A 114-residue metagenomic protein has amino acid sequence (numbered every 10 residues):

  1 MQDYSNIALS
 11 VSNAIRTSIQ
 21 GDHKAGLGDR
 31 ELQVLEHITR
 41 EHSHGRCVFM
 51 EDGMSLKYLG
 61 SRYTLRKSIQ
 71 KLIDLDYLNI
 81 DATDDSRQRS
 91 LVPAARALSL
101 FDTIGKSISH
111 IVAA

Functional and structural regions predicted by a protein language model:
S5-H37: Short alpha-helical segments that sit at the start of domains
S18, D102-A114: Amphipathic alpha-helical dimerization/coiled-coil segments that flank or bridge DNA-binding/regulatory modules
K24-G28, R46-C47, R62: Alpha-helix N-cap/helix-initiation sites
E36-S43, G105: Short, locally clustered residues in the helix-turn-helix/winged-helix DNA-binding domain
H44-L56: Short acidic, hydrophobic short linear motifs in intrinsically disordered regions
L59-D74: Short amphipathic alpha-helical interaction segments
I73-T83: A short, conserved structural fragment
T83-K106: Short, cationic-aromatic polyanion-contact patches
